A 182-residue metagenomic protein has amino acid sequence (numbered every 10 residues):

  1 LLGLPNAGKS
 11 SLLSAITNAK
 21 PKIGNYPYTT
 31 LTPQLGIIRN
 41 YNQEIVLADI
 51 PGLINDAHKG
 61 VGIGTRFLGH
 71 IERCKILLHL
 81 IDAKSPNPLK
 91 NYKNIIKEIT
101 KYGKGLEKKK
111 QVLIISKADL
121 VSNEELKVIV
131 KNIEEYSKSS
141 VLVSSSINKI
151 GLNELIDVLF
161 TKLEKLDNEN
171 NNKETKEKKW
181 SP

Functional and structural regions predicted by a protein language model:
L1-L2, A7, P86-K93, K97-P182: C-terminal-of-GTPase-core extension/linker across diverse P-loop GTPases
L1-V61, T65-I76, I81, I156-D157: Conserved G1/Walker A P-loop phosphate-binding module
